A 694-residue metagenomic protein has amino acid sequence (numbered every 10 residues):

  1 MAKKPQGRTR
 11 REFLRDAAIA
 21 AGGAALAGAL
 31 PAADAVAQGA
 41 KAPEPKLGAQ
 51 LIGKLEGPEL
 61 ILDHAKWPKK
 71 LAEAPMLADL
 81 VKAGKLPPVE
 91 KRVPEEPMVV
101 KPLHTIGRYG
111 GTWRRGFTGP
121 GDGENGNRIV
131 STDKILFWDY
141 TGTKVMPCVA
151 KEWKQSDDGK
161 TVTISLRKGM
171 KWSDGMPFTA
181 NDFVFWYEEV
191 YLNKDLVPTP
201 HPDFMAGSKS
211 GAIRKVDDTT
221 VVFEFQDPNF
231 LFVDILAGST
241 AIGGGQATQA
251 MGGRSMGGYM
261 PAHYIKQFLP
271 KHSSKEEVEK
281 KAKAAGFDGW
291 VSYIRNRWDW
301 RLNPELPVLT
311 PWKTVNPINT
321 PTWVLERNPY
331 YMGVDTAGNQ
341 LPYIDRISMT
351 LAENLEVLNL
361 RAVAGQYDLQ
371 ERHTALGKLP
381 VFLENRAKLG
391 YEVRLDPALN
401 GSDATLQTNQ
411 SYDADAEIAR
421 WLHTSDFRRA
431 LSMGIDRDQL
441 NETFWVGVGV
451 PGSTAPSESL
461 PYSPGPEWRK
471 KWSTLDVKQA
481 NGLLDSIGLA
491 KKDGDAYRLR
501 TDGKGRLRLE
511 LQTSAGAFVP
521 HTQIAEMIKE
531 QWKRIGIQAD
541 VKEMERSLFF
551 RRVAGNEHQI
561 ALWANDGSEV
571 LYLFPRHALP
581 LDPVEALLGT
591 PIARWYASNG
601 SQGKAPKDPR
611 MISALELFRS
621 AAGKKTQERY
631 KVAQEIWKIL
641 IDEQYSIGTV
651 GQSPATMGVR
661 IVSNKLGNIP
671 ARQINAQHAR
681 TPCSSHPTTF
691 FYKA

Functional and structural regions predicted by a protein language model:
M1-E12, A20-G28, A33-V36: N-terminal secretory signal peptides
A20, M98, F117, L306 (+8 more regions): Detector for C-terminal structural segments
A72-E73, A78-D157, E188: N-terminal lobe/hinge region of extracytoplasmic solute-binding protein
H104-V130, V149, F232-A241, Q407 (+3 more regions): A structural "hinge/loop" feature
K151-V197, V216, V222-E224, L358-R361 (+2 more regions): Aromatic- and charge-enriched surface segment that lines or borders ligand/interaction sites
R167, W172, D299-N303, Y330-F382 (+4 more regions): Ligand-site clamp/hinge motif
V190, K194-P200, I213-K215, V315-E326 (+5 more regions): Extracellular/periplasmic solute-recognition and catalytic clefts
P202-V291, I669: Surface-exposed binding/hinge segments that line and control ligand-binding clefts or catalytic entry sites
